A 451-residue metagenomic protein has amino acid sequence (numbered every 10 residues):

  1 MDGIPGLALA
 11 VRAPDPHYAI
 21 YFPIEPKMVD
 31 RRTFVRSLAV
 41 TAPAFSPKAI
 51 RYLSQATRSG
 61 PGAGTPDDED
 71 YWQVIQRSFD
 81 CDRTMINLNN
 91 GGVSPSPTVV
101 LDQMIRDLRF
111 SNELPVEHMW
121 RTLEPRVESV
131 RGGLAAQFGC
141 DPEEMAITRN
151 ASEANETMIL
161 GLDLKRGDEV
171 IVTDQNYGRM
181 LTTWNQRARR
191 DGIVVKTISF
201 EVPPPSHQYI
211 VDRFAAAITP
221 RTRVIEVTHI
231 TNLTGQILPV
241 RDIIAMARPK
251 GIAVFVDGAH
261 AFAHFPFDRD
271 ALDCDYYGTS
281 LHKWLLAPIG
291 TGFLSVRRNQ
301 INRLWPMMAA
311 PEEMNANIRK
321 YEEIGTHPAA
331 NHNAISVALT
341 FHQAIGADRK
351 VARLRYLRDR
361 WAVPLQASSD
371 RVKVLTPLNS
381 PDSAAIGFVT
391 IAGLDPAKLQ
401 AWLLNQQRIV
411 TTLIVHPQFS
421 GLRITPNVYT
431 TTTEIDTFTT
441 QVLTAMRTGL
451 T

Functional and structural regions predicted by a protein language model:
M1-V29: N-terminal secretory signal peptides
Y18-V29, T33-T451: Pyridoxal 5′-phosphate
